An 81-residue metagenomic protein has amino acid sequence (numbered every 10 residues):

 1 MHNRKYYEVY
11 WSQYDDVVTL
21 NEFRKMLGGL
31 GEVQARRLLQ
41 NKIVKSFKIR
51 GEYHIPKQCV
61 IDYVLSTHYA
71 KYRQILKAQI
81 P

Functional and structural regions predicted by a protein language model:
H2, V60-P81: A short, Lys/Arg-enriched interface patch at domain edges and termini
H2-Q34, S66: Polyanion-binding surface elements
E8, G28, Q40-N41, H54 (+2 more regions): General helical structural elements
V17-E22, K45-Y69: Short helix-start
K25-H54: Major-groove DNA-recognition helix of helix-turn-helix-type DNA-binding domains
